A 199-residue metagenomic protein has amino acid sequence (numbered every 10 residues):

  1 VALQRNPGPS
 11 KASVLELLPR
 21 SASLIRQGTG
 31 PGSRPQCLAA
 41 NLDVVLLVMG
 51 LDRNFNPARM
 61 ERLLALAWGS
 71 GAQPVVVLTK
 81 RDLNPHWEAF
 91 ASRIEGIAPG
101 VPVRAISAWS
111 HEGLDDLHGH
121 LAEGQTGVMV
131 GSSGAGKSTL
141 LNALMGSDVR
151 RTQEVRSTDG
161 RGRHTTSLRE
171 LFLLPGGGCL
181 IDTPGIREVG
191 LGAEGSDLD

Functional and structural regions predicted by a protein language model:
V1-V45, A65, A72-P74, R81 (+4 more regions): Helix-rich effector regions associated with P-loop NTPase G domains
Q4-G8, G50, S132: Short, surface-exposed secondary-structure boundary micro-motifs
P19, G50, T79-K80, A108: Cofactor-binding loop segments of dinucleotide-utilizing enzymes, especially the Rossmann-like FAD- and NAD(P)+-binding
V48-P57: Short, glycine-rich nucleotide/cofactor-binding loops
N56-G69: Amphipathic helical hotspot of TIR/SEFIR-family domains
Q73, K80-A135: Canonical P-loop GTPase G-domain recognition
T126-M129, G134, S138-N142, E170-L171 (+1 more regions): Conserved active-site beta-strand-loop modules that form the wall/rim of enzyme catalytic pockets and either contain
K137-Q153: A conserved segment at the C-terminal end of the G1
